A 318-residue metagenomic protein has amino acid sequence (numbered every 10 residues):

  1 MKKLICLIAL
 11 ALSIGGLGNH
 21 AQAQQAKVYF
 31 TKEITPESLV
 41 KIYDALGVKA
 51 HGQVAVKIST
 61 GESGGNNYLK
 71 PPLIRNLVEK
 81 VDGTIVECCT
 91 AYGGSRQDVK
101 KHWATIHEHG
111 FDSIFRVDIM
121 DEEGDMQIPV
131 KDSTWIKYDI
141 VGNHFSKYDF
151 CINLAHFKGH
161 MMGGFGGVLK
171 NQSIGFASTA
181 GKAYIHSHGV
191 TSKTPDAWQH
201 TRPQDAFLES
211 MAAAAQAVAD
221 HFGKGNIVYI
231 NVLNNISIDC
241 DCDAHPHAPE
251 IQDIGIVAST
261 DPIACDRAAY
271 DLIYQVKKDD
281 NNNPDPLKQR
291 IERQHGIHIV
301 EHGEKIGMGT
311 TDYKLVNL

Functional and structural regions predicted by a protein language model:
M1-Q24: Bacterial Sec-dependent N-terminal signal peptides
Q24-L318: Extended, low-polarity segments enriched in aliphatic/aromatic residues
